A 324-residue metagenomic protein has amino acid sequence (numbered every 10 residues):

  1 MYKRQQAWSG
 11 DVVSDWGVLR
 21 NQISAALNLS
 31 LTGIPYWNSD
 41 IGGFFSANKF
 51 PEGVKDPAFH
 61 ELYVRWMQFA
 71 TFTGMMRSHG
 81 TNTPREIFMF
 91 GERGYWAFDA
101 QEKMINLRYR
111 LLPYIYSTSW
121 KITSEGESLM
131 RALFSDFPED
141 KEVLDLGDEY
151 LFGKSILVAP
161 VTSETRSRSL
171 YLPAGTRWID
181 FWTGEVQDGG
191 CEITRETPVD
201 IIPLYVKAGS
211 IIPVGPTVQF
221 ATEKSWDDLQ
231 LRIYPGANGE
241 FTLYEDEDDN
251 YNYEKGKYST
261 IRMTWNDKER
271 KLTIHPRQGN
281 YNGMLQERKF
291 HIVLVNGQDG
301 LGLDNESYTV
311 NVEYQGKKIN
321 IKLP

Functional and structural regions predicted by a protein language model:
K3-I201, V206-K207: Catalytic-domain carbohydrate-binding cleft regions of carbohydrate-active enzymes
I201-N320, P324: Accessory, solvent-exposed terminal regions and/or long lumenal/extracellular loops of proteins
